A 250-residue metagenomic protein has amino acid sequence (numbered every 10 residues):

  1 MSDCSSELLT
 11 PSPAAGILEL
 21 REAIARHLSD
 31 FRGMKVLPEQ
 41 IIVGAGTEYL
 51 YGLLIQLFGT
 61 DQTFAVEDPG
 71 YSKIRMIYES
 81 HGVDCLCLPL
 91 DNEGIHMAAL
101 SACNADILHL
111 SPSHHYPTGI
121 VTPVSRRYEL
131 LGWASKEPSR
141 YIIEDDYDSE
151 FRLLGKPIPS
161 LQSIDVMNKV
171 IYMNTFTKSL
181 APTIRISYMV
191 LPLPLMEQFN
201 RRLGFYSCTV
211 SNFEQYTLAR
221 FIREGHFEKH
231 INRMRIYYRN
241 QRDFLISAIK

Functional and structural regions predicted by a protein language model:
S2-L8, H226-K229: A short, surface-exposed helix-loop junction/capping segment
C4-S139, E150, K156-M167, I171 (+1 more regions): Conserved core of the PLP fold type I
G16, L153, T209-F213: A generic short alpha-helical patch detector that favors 3-5-residue windows in or near N-terminal regions
D30-K35, K229, I249-K250: Surface-exposed helix-capping loop/turn segments at secondary-structure junctions
D145-D146: Walker B catalytic acidic pair
L153-K156, T183-R185: Short aromatic-enriched loop/helix-cap "lid" or pocket-rim segments at secondary-structure transitions that line
I171-I249: PLP-dependent aminotransferase class I/II
